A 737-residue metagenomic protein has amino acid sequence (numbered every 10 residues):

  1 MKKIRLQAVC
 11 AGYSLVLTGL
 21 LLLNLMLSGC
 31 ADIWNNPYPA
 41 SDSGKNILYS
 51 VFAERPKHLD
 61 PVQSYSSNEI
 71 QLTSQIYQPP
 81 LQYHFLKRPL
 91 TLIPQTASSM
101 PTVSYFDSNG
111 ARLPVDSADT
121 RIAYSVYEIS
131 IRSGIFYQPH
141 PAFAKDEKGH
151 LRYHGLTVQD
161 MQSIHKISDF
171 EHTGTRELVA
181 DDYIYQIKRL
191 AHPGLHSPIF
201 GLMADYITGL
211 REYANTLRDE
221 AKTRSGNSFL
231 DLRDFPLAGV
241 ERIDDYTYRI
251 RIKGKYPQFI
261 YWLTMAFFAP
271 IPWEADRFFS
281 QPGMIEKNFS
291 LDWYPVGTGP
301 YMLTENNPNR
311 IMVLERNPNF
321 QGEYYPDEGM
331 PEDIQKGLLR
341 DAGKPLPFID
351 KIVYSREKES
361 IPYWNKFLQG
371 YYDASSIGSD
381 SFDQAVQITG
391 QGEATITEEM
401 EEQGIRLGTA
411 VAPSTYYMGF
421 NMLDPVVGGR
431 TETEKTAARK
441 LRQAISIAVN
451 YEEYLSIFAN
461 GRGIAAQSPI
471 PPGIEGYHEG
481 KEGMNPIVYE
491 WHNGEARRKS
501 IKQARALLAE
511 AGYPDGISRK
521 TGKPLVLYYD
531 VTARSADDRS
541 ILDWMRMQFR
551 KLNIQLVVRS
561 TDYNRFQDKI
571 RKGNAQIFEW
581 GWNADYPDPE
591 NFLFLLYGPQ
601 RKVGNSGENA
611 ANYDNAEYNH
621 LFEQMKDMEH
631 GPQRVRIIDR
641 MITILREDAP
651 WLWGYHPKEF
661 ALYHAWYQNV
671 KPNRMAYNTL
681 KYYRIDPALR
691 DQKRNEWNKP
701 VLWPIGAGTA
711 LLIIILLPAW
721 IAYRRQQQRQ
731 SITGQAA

Functional and structural regions predicted by a protein language model:
N35, S41, Y183, E401-G404 (+11 more regions): Extracytoplasmic/peripheral linker and loop segments enriched in polar/acidic and small residues with frequent Thr/Pro
V51-D119, V296: N-terminal lobe/hinge region of extracytoplasmic solute-binding protein
Y83, N317-P318, K358, A410-K440 (+4 more regions): A bilobed periplasmic-binding-protein/Venus flytrap-type ligand-binding module shared by bacterial periplasmic
H84-K87, I207-T247, R251-V353, E359-P362 (+4 more regions): Gly/Pro-rich hinge or "lid" segments in bacterial periplasmic/extracellular proteins
M100-L202, R249, Y363-K366, T433-A444: Aromatic- and charge-enriched surface segment that lines or borders ligand/interaction sites
Y301, I464-A511, T532-I541: Structural transition elements
T304-E315, R340-D341, V353-V426, E452 (+2 more regions): Extracellular/periplasmic solute-recognition and catalytic clefts
Y663-P700: Long beta-strand-rich cores associated with HINT superfamily self-processing modules
